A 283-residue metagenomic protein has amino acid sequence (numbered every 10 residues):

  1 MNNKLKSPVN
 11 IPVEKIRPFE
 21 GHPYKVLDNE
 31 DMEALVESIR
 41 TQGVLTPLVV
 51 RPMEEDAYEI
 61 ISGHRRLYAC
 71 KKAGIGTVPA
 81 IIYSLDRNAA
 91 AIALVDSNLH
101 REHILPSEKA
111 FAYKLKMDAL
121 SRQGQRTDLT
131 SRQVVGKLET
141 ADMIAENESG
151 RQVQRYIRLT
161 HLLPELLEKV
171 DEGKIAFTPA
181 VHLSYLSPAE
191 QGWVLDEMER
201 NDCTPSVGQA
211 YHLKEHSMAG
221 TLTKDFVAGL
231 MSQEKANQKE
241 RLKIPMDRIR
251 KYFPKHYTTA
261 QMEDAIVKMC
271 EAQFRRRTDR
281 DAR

Functional and structural regions predicted by a protein language model:
M1-Y83, A89-H103, R277: Short, charged/polar connector segments at secondary-structure boundaries
E14, E33, E37, Y68-K71 (+8 more regions): Solvent-exposed alpha-helical segments within well-ordered globular domains of core cellular machineries
R101-L186: Alpha-helical interaction elements
G150-A265: Amphipathic alpha-helical extensions and coiled-coil-like segments
K268-A272: Short, charge-rich amphipathic interface segments used for partner binding and complex assembly
